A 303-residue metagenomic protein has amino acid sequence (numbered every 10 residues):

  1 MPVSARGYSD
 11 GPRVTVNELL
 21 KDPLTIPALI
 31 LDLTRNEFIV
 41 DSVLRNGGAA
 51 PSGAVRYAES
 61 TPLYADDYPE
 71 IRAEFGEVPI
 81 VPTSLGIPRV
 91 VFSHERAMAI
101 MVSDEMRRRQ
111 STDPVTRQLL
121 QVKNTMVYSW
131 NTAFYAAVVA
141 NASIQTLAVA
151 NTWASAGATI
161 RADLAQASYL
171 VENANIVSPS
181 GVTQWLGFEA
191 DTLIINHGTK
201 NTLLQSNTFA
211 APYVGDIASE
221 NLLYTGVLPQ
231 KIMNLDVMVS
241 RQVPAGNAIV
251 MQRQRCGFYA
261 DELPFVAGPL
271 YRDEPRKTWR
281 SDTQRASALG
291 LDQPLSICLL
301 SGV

Functional and structural regions predicted by a protein language model:
M1-F38: N-terminal alpha-helical "arm" segments
P2-D10, S206-V303: Sequence/fold signature of self-assembling virion shell proteins
I26-P27, E189-D191, G246-N247: Short, surface-exposed beta-edge/turn micro-motifs
A28-R96: Assembly/oligomerization interface modules of large self-assembling protein complexes
S93-E105: Residues forming anionic-ligand binding surfaces in small-molecule and nucleic-acid pockets of primarily soluble enzymes
V102-S178, L300-G302: Alpha-helical scaffold segments that mediate packing/assembly in large oligomeric complexes
S143-N221: Extended, solvent-exposed, turn-rich assembly/linker loops in the middle of proteins
